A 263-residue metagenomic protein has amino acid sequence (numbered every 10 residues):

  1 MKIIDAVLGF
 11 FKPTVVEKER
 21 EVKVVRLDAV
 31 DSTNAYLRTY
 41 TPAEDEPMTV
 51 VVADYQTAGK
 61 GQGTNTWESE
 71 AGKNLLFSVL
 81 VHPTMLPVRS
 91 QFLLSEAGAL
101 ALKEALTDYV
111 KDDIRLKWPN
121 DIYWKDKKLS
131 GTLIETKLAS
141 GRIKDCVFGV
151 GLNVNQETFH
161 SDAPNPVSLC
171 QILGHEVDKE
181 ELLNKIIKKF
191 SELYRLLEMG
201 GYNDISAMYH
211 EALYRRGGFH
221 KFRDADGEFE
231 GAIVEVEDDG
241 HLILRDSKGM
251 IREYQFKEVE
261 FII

Functional and structural regions predicted by a protein language model:
M1-D108: N-terminal lobe of the biotin/lipoate ligase/transferase fold
M1-F11, T84-P87, L93-I114, W124-I263: Long, positively charged amphipathic alpha-helical accessory segments at protein N-termini or as interdomain linkers
D28, L116-W118: Short loop/edge segments at beta-strand edges and connector loops that shape dinucleotide/nucleotide cofactor-binding
